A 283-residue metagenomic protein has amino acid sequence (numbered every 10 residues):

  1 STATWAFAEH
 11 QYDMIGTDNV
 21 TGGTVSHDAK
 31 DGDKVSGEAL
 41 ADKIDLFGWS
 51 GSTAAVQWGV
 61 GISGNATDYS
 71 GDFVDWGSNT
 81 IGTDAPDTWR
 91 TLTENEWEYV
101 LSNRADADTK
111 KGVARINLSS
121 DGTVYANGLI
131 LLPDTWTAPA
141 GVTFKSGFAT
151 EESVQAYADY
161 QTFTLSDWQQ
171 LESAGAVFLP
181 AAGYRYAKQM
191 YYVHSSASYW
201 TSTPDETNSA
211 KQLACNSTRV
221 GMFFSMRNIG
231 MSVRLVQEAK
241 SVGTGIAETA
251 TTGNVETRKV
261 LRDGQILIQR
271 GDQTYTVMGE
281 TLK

Functional and structural regions predicted by a protein language model:
S1-V242: Conserved positions within compact, well-structured domain cores
V242-K283: C-terminal outer-membrane/trafficking sorting elements
